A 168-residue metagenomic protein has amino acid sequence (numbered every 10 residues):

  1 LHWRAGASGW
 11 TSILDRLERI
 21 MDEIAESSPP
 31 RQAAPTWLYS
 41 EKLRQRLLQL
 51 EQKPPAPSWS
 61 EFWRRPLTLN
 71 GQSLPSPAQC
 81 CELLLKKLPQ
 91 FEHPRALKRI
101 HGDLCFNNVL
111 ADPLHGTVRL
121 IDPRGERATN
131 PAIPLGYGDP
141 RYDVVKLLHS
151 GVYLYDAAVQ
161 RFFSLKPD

Functional and structural regions predicted by a protein language model:
L1, F91-E92, L97-L104, L147 (+2 more regions): Intrinsic structural disorder
H2-P57, P77-P94, I100: Conserved kinase catalytic-core helix
T11-L14, R64, G71, V145-L147: Generic N-terminal initiation segments characterized by hydrophobic and/or small/turn-forming residues
M21, Q52, Q72, Q79 (+4 more regions): Generic hydrophobic secondary-structure signal
Q52, W63-R65, D168: Helix-rich C-lobe and terminal helical cap/extension of kinase-like folds
A56-A78: Conserved P-loop NTPase mechanochemical-coupling segment
L83-G138: Active-site acidic catalytic loop and adjacent metal/ATP-binding pocket of ATP-dependent phosphoryl transfer enzymes
V118, E126-D168: Active-site activation/catalytic loop segments of kinase-like enzymes and analogous catalytic loops in related
